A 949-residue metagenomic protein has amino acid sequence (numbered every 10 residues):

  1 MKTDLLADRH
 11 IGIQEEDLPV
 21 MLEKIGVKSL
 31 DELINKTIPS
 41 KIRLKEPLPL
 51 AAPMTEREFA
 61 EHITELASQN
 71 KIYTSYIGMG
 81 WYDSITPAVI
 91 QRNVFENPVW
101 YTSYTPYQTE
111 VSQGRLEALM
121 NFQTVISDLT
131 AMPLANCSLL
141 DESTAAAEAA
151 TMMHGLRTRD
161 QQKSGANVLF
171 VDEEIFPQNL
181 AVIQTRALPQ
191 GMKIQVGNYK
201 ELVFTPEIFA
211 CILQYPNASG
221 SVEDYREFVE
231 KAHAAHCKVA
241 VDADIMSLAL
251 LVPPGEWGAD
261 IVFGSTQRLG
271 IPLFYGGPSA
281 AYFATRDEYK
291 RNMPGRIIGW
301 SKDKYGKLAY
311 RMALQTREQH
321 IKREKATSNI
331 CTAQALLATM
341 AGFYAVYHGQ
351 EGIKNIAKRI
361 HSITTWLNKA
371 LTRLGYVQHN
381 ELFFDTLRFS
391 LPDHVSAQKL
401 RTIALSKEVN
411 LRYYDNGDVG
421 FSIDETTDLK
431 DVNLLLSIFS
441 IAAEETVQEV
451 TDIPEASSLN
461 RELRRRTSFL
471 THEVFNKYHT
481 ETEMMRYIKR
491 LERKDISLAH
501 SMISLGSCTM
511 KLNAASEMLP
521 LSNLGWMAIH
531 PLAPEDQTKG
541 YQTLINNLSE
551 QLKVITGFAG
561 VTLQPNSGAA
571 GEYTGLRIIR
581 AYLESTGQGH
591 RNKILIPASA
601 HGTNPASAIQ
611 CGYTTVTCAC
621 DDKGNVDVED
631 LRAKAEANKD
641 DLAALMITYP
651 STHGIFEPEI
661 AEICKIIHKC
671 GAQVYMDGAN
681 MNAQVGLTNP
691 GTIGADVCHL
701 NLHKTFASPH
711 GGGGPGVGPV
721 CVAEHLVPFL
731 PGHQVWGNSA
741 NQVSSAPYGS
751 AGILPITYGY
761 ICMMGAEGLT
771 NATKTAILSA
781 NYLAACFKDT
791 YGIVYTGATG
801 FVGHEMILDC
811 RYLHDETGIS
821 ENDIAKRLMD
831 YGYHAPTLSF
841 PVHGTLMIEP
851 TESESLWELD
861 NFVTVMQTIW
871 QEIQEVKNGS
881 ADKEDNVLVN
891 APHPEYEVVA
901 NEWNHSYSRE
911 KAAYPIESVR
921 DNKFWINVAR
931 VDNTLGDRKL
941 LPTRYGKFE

Functional and structural regions predicted by a protein language model:
M1-K24, K36-Y76, I85-Y101, Y107-Q113 (+14 more regions): Non-catalytic terminal extensions of PLP-dependent enzymes
V27-K41, A259-G264, A695-C698: TRNA-binding/sensing appendages of the translation machinery
G114, T144-A309, L371, R388-F389 (+4 more regions): Conserved PLP-enzyme active-site core in the AAT-like
V125-A146, G165, L169: A conserved hydrophobic secondary-structure block that centers on an alpha-helix together with its immediately flanking
A135, K193-G197, H379, R412 (+3 more regions): General small-molecule cofactor/ligand-binding pocket signal
C137-L139, D172-E173, L213-A218, A240-A243 (+13 more regions): Glycine- and other small-residue-rich loops at beta-strand/loop junctions that grip anionic moieties
I271-A284, E288-Y289, A333-L337, S422 (+5 more regions): Conserved phosphate/anionic-ligand binding catalytic regions in large, soluble enzymes, centered on
